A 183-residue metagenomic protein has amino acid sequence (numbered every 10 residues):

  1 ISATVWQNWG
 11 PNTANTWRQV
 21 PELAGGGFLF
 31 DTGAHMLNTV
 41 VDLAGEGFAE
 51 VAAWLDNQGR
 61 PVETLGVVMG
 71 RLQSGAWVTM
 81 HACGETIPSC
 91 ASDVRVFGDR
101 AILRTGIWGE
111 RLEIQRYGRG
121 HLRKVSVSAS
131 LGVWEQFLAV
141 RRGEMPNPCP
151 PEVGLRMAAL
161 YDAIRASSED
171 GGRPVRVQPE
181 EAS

Functional and structural regions predicted by a protein language model:
I1-W54, G59-R60, G171: Predominantly a Rossmann-like dinucleotide-binding segment in NAD(P)-dependent oxidoreductases
S2-Q7, I102-T105, E113: Mobile, glycine-enriched helix-loop/loop "lid" segments at the mouths of ligand-binding/catalytic clefts that gate
A3-V5, A82, V125, P179: Active-site donor-binding loop signature of nucleotide-sugar glycosyltransferases
L37-R111, G132-N147, A163, R176-S183: Contiguous beta-strand/loop segments that form the cofactor/metal-binding neighborhood of enzyme cores
P88-D93, I114-R119, R123-V125: A short, polar/proline- and glycine-enriched secondary-structure boundary/capping micro-motif
L122-V125, V140-M157, G172-P174: Glycine- and charged-residue-rich phosphate/anionic-cofactor binding loop of Rossmann-like
R123-E135: Active-site loop of classical SDR/Rossmann-like NAD(P)-dependent oxidoreductases, centered on the catalytic Tyr-X3-Lys
G154-S168: C-terminal hydrophobic helical "lid"/dimerization subdomain of Rossmann-like NAD(P)H-dependent oxidoreductases
